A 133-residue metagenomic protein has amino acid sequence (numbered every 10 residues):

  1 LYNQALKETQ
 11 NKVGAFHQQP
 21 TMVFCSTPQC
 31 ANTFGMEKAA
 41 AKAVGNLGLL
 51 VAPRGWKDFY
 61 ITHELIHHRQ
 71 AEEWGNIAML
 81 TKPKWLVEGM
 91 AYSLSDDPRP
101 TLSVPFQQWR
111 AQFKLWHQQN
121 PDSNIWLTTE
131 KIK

Functional and structural regions predicted by a protein language model:
L1-G45, R54: Auxiliary, metal-adjacent structural segments of Zn-dependent hydrolase domains
P20-T21, R69, P98: Mature, Sec-exported extracytoplasmic domains of Gram-positive
P28-A31, G55-K57, G75, P98-P100: Solvent-exposed loop/turn segments at secondary-structure junctions within structured extracellular/periplasmic domains
G45-T62, N76-P83: Short pre-active-site segment immediately N-terminal to the catalytic Zn-binding motif
F59-E72, A91-Y92: Active-site recognition of the HExxH zinc-binding catalytic motif
Q70, V87-D96, N124-I132: Acidic helix/loop microenvironments that form the catalytic cleft of cell-wall polysaccharide enzymes
L80-W116: Post-HExxH zinc-binding segment in Zn-dependent metallohydrolases
F106-K133: Pan-zinc metallopeptidase signature
